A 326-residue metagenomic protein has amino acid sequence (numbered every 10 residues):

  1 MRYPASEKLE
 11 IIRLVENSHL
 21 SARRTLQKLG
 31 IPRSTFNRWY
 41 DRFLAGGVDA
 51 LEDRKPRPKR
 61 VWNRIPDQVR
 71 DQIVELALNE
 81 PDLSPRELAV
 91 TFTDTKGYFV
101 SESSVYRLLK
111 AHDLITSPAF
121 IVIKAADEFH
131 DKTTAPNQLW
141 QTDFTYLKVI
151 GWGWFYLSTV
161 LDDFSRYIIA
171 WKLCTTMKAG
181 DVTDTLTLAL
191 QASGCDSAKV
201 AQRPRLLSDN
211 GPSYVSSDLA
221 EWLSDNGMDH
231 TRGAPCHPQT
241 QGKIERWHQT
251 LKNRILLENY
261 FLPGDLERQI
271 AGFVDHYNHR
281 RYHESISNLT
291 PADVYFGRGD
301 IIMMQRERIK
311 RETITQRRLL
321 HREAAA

Functional and structural regions predicted by a protein language model:
M1-E80, T91, M228: Residue-centric detector for conserved, function-critical "anchor" positions in compact interaction modules
R2, S224-M228, Q249-A326: C-terminal domain-tail junction helix/linker
H19-S21, L83, V100, F261: Residue-level signal for the short linker/turn that defines the boundary of a DNA-recognition helix
L44, V48-L139, H237-P238, F296-I301: Basic, flexible linker segments flanking DNA-binding modules in nucleic acid-interacting mobile-element proteins
D67-V69, Y98-F99, R107-L161, Y167 (+3 more regions): Mobile-element integrase/transposase regions, centering on the N-terminal DNA-binding/Zn-coordinating module
W171-K172: Short hydrophobic alpha-helix segments
L186, A198-S216, C236, S287-A292: Acidic/histidine-rich, metal-coordinating catalytic segments
R203-N210, S224-K243, L257-P263: RNase H-like polynucleotidyl transferase catalytic core
